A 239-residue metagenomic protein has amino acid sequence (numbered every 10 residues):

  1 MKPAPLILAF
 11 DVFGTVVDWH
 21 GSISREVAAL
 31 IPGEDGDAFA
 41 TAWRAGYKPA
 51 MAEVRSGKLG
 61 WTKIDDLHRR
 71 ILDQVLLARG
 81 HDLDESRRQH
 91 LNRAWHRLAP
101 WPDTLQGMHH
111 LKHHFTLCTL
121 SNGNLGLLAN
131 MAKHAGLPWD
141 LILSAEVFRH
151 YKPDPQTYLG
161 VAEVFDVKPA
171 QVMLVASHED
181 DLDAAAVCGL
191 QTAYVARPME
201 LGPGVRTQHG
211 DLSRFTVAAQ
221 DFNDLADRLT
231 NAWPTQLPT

Functional and structural regions predicted by a protein language model:
M1-A45, L76-A78: Active-site neighborhood of HAD-like aspartate-dependent phosphohydrolases
K2-L6, H109, G123-T239: Asp-based, Mg2+/Mn2+-dependent phosphohydrolase catalytic module
W19, L98-W101, W139, F215: Tryptophan-centric aromatic hotspots in well-structured domains and transmembrane helices
S22-A29, A42, R70-Q74, H90 (+6 more regions): Alpha-helical elements of Rossmann-like donor-binding domains used by nucleotide-donor carbohydrate transfer enzymes
I23-V27, W43-Y47, H68, L91-W95 (+1 more regions): Hydrophobic alpha-helical core bundles mediating ligand binding, dimerization, or RNAP-core interactions
D35-T41, A45-Q89: A metal-dependent, Asp-based hydrolase signature
E85-H134, I142-A145: Substrate-recognition element of Asp-dependent hydrolases with the DxDx(T/V) motif
